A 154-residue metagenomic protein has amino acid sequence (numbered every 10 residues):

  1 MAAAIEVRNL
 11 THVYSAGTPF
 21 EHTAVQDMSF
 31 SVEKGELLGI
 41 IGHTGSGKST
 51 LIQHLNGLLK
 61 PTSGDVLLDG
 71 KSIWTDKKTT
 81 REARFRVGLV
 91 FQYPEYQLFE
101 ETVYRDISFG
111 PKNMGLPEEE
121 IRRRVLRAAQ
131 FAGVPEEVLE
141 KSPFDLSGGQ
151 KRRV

Functional and structural regions predicted by a protein language model:
A2-A4, V13-D27, D76-T79: A short, flexible loop at the N-terminus of ABC-type nucleotide-binding domains that lies
A16, D65-E82: ABC ATPase NBD Q-loop/coupling interface
I41-H43: The feature captures the beta-strand-to-loop junction immediately N-terminal to the Walker
N56: Helix-to-loop junction immediately C-terminal to a conserved catalytic motif
K78, T102, R123, E140-S142: Interfacial catalytic loop of ABC nucleotide-binding domains
E95, Y104-K112, R122, L126: Short helical segment in ABC ATPase nucleotide-binding domains corresponding to the A-loop/adjacent helical element
E119-E137: Conserved ABC ATPase "signature" region
S142-L146, Q150: Conserved ABC ATPase signature
